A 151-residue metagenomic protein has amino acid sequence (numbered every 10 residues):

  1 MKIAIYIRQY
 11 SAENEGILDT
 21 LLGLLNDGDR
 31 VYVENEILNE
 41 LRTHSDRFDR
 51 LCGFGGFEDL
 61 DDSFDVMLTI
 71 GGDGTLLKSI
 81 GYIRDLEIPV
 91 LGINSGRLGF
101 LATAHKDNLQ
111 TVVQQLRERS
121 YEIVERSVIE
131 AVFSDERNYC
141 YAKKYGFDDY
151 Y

Functional and structural regions predicted by a protein language model:
M1-I3: Extreme N-terminal starter segment of soluble prokaryotic enzymes
Y10, D73-T75, L98: Short glycine-rich anion-binding loops that position phosphate/pyrophosphate groups of nucleotides and phosphorylated
A12-N14, L38-H44: Short, charged/polar "capping" segments at the starts of alpha-helices and the immediately preceding loops
N14-G16, G74-S79: Short glycine/serine/threonine-rich phosphate/pyrophosphate-binding segments that cradle anionic phosphate groups
D29-I37: Short internal beta-strands
R50-F64: Short acidic low-complexity segments
L86-A104: Short, acidic/small-residue loops that bind anionic groups at enzyme active sites
F100-Y151: Catalytic core of DAGKc-family lipid kinases
